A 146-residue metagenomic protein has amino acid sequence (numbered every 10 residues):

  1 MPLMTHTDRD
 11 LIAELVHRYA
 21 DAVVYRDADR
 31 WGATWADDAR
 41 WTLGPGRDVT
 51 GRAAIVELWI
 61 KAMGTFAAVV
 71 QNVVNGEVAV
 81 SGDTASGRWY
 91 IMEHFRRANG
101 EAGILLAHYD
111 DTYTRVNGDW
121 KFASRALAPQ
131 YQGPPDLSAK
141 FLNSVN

Functional and structural regions predicted by a protein language model:
M1-Y25, D29-A33, D37: Short, low-complexity N-terminal intrinsically disordered segments enriched in polar/charged residues
L15, A28-I91: A solvent-exposed, acidic/Ser-Thr-rich amphipathic alpha-helical stretch
I60-N146: A beta-strand edge to alpha-helix "cap/lid" segment located at domain peripheries
